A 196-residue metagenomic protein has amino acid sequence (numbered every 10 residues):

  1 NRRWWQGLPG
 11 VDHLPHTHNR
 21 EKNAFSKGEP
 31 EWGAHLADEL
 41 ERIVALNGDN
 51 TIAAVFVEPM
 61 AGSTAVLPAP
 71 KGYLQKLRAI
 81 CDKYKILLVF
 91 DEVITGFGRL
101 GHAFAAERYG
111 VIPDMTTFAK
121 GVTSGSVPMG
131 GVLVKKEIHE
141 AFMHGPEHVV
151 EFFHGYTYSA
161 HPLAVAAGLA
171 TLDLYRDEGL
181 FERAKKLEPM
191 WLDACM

Functional and structural regions predicted by a protein language model:
N1-M196: Conserved N-terminal phosphate-binding loop of PLP-dependent enzymes in the Aspartate aminotransferase
